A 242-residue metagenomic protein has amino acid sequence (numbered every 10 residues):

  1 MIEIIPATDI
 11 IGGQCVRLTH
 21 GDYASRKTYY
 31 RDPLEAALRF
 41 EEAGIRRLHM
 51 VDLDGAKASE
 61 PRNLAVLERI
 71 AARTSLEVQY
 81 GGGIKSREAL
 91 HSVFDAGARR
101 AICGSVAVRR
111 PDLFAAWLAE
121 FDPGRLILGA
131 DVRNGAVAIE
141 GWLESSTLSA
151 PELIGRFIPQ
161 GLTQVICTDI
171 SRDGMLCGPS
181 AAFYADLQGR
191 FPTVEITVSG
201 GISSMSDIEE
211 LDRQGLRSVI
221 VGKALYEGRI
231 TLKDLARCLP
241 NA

Functional and structural regions predicted by a protein language model:
D9, F40, L48, V93 (+4 more regions): Conserved, mostly hydrophobic/aromatic
G12-S25, H91, A98-D173: Conserved anion-binding
R47-A65, S105, C167-C177: Glycine-rich, proline-tolerant flexible connector loops at the mouths of alpha/beta enzymes
H49-D52, Q79, I102-C103, I127 (+2 more regions): Conserved beta-strand positions in the central sheet of alpha/beta enzyme cores
D54, E60-F121: Glycine/small-residue-rich loop that forms an oxyanion/phosphate-binding "nest" at active or ligand-binding sites
P61-E68, L143-E152, C177-A185: Charged helix-capping and loop-helix junction motifs
T74, V78-R100, A182-S218: Catalytic cores of alpha/beta
S92-L113, D169-R172, G200-D207, Q214-D234: Glycine-rich phosphate-binding active-site loops on the catalytic face of alpha/beta enzymes
